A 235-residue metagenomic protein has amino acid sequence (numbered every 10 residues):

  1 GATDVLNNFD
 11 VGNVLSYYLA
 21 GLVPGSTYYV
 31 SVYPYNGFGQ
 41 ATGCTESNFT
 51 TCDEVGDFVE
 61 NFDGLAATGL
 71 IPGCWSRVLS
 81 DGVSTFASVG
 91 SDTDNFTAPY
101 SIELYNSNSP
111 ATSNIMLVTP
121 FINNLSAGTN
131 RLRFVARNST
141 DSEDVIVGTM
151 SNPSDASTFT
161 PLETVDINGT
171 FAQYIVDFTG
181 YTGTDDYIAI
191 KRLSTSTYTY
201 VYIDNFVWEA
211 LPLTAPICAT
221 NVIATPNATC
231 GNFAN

Functional and structural regions predicted by a protein language model:
G1-P24, G37-F38, G43, P161-N168: Recognizes extended acidic, P/S/T-rich segments that occur within or adjacent to Ig-like beta-sandwich modules
P24, Y35-E54, L213-C218: Extracellular fibronectin type III
P34, I190-R192: Conserved structural position at the C-terminal beta-strand of extracellular beta-sandwich adhesion modules
V55-Y105: Extracellular glycan-recognition surfaces and repeat-rich motifs
S109-A127, A172-I175: Short beta-strands within extracellular/lumenal beta-sheet-rich domains
T112-M116, L193-L211: Extracellular carbohydrate recognition
S154-T182: Extracellular carbohydrate recognition and processing domains and analogous Trp-centered ligand-binding platforms
